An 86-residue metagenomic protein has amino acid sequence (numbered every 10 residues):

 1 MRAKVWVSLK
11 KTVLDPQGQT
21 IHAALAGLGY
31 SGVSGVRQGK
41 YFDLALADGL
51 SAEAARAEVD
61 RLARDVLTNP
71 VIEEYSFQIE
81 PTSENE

Functional and structural regions predicted by a protein language model:
M1-K11, F42-D43: Short glycine-/aliphatic-rich beta-strand segments at the starts of folded cytosolic domains
W6, V36, A45, Q78-E80: Solvent-exposed beta-strand sheet faces enriched in polar/charged residues
L9-K11, D48, P81-S83: Non-catalytic surface loops within mature trypsin-like serine protease
T12-Y30: Short amphipathic alpha-helix segments
V13-P16, L50-A57: Short, conserved charged micro-motifs
Y30-R37: N-terminal glycine-rich anion-binding loops that anchor highly charged ligand groups
R37-S51: Short, charge-patterned binding micro-sites
A55-N85: C-terminal structural segments of small proteins and small subunits
